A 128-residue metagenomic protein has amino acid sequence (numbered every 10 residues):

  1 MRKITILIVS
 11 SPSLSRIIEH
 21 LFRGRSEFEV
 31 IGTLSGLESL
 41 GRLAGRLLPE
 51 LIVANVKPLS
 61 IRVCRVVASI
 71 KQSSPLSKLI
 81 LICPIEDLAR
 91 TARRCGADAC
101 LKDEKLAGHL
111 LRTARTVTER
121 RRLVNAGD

Functional and structural regions predicted by a protein language model:
R2-S13, I18-E19, I52: Conserved acidic segment of CheY-like receiver
P12-G32: Two-component/phosphorelay signaling modules centered on CheY-like receiver
S35-L51: Acidic, metal-coordinating helix/loop segments flanking the phosphotransfer/catalytic sites of two-component signaling
G45-L47, I70-L76, C95: Conserved phosphotransfer cores of two-component systems
E50-I70: Conserved phosphotransfer microenvironments
R65, L81-L101: Alpha4 helix (beta4-alpha4-beta5 surface) of REC/receiver domains from two-component response regulators
K105-R115: C-terminal output helix
R115-D128: The C-terminal output helix
